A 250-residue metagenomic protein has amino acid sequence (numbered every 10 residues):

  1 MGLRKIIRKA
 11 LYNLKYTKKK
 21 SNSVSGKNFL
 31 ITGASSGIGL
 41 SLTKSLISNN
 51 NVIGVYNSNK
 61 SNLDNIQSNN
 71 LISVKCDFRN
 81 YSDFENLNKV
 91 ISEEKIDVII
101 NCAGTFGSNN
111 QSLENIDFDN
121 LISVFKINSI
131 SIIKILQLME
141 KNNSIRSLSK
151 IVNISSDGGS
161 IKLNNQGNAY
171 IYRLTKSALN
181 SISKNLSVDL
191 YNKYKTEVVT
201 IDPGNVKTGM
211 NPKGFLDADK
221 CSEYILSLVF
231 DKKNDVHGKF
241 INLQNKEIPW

Functional and structural regions predicted by a protein language model:
M1-N28, K89-I91: Non-catalytic terminal and boundary segments that flank Rossmann-like NAD(P)-dependent oxidoreductase
I31-T32, N101-C102, S149-S156, E197-D202: Structural signature of the Rossmann-like NAD(P)-dependent dehydrogenase/reductase core
S35-K44: N-terminal Rossmann NAD(P)H-binding glycine-rich loop of SDR-like oxidoreductase domains
N49-L63: Conserved glycine-rich Rossmann-like NAD(P)H-binding loop of the short-chain dehydrogenase/reductase
Q67-S82: Rossmann-fold cofactor-recognition segment
T105, N109-F125, L148-N192: Catalytic loop of short-chain dehydrogenase/reductase
T196, T200-P203, P212-W250: C-terminal helical subdomain
